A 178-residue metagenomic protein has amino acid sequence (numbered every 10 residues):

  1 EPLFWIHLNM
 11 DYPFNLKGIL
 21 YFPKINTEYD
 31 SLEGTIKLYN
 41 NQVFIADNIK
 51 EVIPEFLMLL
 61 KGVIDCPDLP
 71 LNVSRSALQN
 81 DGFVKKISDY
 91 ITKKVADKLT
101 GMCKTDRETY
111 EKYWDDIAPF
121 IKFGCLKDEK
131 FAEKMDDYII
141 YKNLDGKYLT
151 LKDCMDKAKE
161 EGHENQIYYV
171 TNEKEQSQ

Functional and structural regions predicted by a protein language model:
E1-Q178: Conserved GHKL (Bergerat-fold) ATPase module
